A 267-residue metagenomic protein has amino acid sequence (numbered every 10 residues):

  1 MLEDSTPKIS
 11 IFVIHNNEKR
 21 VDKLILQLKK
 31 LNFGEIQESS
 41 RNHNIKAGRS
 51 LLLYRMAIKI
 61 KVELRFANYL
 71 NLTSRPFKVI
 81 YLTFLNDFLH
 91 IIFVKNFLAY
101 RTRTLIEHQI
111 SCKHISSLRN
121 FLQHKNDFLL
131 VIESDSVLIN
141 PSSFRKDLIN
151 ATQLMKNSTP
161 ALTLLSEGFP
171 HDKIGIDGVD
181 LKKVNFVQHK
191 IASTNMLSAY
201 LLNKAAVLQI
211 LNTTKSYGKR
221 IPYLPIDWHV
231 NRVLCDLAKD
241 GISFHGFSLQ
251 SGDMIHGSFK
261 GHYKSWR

Functional and structural regions predicted by a protein language model:
M1-I132, S136-R267: An acidic/histidine-cluster motif and surrounding catalytic segment that typifies divalent-metal-assisted enzyme active
